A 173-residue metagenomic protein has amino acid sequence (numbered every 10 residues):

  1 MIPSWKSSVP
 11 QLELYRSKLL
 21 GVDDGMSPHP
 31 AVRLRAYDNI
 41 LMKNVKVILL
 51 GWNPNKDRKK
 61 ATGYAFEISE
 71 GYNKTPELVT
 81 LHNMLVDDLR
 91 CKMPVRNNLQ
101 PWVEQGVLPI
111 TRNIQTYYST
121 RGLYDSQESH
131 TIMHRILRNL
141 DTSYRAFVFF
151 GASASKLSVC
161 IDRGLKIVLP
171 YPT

Functional and structural regions predicted by a protein language model:
I2-I161, L165-T173: A polyanion-binding, active-site-adjacent surface
